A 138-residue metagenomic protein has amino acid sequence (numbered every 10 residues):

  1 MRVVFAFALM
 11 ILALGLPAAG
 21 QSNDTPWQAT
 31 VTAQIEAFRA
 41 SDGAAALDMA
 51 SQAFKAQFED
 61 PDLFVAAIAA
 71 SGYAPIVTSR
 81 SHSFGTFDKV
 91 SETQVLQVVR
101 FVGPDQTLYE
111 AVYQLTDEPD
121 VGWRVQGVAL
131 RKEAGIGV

Functional and structural regions predicted by a protein language model:
V4-G15: Bacterial N-terminal signal peptides
I11, A53, L130-K132: Residue-level detector of flexible, active-site-proximal loop/helix-junction positions within diverse enzyme catalytic
L16-A40: Short, low-complexity N-terminal intrinsically disordered segments enriched in polar/charged residues
Q28-A29, G43-E92: Short solvent-exposed beta->alpha transition segments
A33, D60-P61, W123: Generic alpha-helical hydrophobic packing signal
T86-V138: Exposed beta-sheet edge and beta->alpha loop/turn motif
